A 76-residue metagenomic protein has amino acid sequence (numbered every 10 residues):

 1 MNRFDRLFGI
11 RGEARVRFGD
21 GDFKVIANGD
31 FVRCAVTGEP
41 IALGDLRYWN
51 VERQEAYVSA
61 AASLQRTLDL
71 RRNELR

Functional and structural regions predicted by a protein language model:
M1-R76: Replace "small metal-dependent catalytic modules" with "small catalytic or cofactor-binding modules
